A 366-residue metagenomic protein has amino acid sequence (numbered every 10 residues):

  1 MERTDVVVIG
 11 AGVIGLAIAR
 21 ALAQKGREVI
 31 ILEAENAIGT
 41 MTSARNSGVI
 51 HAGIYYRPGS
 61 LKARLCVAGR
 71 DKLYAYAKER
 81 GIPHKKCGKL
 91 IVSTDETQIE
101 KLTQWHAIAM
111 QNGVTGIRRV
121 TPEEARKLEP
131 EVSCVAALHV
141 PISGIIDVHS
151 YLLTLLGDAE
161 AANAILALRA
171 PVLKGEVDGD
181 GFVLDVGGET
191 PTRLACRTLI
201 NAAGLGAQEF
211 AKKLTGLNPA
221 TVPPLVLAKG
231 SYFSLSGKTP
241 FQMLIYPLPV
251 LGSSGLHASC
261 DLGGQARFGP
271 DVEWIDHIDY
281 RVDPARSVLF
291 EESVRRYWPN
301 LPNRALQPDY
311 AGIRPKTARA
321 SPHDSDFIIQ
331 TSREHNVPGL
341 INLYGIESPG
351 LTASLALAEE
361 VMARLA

Functional and structural regions predicted by a protein language model:
R3, K25, A44, D324-A366: C-terminal lid/capping helical subdomain adjacent to the catalytic/cofactor pocket in oxidative enzymes
T4-I31: N-terminal Rossmann-like FAD-binding beta1-loop-alpha1 element of flavoenzymes
A21, I50, I82-K85, R193-T198 (+1 more regions): Active-site substrate-recognition segment that forms the wall of the catalytic cavity or substrate channel
A23-R45: Glycine-rich FAD pyrophosphate-binding loop
G48-E124, C134, G255-L256: Dinucleotide-binding Rossmann-like beta1-alpha1 core, especially the glycine-rich loop that anchors the ADP
Y56, P83-S93, G116, P122-A162 (+3 more regions): Helix-loop-beta segment of a Rossmann-like dinucleotide-binding subdomain
P58-A68, V92-K101, H139-G157, R281-R286 (+1 more regions): Short beta-strand to alpha-helix junction loop
L138-T198, L355, R364: Helical element adjacent to the flavin cofactor pocket in flavoenzyme catalytic cores
